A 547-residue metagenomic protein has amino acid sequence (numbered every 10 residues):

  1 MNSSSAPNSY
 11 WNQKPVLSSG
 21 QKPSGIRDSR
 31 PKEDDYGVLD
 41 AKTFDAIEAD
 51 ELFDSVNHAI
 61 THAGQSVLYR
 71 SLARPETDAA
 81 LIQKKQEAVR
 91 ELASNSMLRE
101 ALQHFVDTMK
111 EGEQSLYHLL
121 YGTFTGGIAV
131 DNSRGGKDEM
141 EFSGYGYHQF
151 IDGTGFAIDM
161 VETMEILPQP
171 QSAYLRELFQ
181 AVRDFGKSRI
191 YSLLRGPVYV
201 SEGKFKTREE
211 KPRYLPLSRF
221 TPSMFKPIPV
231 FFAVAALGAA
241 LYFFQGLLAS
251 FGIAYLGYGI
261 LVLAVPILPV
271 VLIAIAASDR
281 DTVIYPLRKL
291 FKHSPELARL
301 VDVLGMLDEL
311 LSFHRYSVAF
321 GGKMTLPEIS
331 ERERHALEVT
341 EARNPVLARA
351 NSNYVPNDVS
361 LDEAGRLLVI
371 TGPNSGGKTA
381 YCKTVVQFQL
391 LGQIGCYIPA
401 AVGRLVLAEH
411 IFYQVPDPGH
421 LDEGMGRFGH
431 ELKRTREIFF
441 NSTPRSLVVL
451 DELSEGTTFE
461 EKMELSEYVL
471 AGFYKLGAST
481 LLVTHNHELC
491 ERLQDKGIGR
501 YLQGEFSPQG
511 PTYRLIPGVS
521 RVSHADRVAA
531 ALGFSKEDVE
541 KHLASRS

Functional and structural regions predicted by a protein language model:
M1-I228, K292-R299, V303-M306, T325-P327 (+2 more regions): Conserved amphipathic alpha-helical "coupling/scaffold" segments that transmit conformational changes between domains
N2-P7, L272-K289, F313-A319, G395: Juxtamembrane/interface segments at transmembrane-helix termini
P23-D28, V38-D40, V271-L272, S278-D279 (+1 more regions): Short, flexible segments with low predicted structural confidence
P31-K32, I275-R280, L450: Short N-terminal helix-initiation segments at or just after the protein's N-terminus
L215-Y285: Transmembrane alpha-helical hairpins and terminal membrane-anchor modules
I260-L272, L310-S547: ATPase nucleotide-binding head domains, primarily ABC-like/P-loop NTPase cores
I273, L287, F291-S294, A298-V301 (+3 more regions): Short amphipathic alpha-helical segments with heptad-repeat character
I284-G322: Transmembrane helical bundles of ABC transporter permease domains
